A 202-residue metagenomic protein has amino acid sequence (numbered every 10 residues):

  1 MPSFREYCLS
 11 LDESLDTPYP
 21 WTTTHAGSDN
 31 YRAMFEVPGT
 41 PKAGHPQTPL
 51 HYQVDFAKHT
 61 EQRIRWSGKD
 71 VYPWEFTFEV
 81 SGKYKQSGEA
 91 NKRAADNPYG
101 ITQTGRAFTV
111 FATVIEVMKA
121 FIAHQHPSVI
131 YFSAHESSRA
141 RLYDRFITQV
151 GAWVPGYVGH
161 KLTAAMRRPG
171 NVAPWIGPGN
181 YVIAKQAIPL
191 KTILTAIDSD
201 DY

Functional and structural regions predicted by a protein language model:
M1-Y202: Non-catalytic substrate-recognition and accessory regions of acyl/acetyltransferase enzymes
